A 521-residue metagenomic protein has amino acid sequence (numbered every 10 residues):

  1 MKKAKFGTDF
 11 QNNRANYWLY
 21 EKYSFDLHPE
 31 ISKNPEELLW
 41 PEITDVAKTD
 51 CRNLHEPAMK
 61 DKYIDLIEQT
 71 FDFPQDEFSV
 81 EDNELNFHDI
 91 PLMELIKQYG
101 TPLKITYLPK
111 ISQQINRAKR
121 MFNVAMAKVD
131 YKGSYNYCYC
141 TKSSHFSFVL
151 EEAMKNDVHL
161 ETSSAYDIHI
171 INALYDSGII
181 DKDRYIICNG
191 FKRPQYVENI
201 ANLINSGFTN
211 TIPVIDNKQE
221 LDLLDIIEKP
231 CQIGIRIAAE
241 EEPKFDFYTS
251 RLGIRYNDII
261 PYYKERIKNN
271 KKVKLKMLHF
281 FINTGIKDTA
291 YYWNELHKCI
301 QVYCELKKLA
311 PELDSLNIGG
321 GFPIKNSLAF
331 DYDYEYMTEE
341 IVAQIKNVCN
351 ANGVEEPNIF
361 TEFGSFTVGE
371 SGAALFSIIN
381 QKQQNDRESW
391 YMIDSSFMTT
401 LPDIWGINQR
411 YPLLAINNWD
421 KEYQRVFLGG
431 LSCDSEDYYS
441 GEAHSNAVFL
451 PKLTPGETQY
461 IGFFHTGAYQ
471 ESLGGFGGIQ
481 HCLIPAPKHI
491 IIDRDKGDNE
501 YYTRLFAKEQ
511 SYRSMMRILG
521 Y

Functional and structural regions predicted by a protein language model:
K5, N16-K22, D26, K33 (+2 more regions): Short, positively charged and aromatic/hydrophobic N-terminal segments
Q11-N13: Intrinsic disorder/low-complexity segments
L38-Q195, N446-S472: N-terminal capping/small domains of soluble enzymes
W40-D61, D65-E68, I227-P230, A239-R387: Active-site loop/helix belt of alpha/beta enzymes
I111, K142, S164, I235 (+5 more regions): Conserved, mostly hydrophobic/aromatic
G133-S315, I324: Active-site-proximal beta-alpha core segment in soluble small-molecule metabolic enzymes
E340-V342, K346-Y521: Charged (often Lys/Glu-rich) extended helix/loop segments that serve as interaction or gating elements
